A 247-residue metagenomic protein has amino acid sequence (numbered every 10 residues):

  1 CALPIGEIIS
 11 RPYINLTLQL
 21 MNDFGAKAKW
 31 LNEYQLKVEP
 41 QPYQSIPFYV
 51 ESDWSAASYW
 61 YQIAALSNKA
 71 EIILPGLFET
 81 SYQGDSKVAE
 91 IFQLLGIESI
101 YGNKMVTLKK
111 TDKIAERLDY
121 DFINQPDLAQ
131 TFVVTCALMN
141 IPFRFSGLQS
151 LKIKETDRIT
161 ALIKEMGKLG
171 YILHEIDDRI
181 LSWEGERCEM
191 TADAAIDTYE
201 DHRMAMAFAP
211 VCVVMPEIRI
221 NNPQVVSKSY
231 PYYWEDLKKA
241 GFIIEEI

Functional and structural regions predicted by a protein language model:
C1-I247: Short, structured segments at the rim of ligand-binding sites
